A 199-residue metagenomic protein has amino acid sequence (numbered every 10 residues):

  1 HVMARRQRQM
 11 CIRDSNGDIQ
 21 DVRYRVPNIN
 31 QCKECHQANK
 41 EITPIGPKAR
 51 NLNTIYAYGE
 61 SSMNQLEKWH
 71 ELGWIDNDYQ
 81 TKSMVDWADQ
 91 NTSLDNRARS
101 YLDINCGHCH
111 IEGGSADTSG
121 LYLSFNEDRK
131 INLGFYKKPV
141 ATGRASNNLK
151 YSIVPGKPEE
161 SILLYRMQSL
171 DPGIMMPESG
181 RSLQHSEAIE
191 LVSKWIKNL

Functional and structural regions predicted by a protein language model:
H1-D14: Single conserved hydrophobic/aromatic residue that forms the stacking wall/gate of nucleotide- or nucleobase-binding
D18, C32-E34, N39, P47-Q65: Glycine- and acidic-residue-rich phosphate-binding/metal-coordinating active-site segment common to enzymes that handle
D18-R25, A88-D89, E178: Second-shell loop/turn segments in exported
V26-K33, A38-I42, A98-Y101: Short sequence/structural segments immediately N-terminal
Q31, N105, M175: The −1 position to Zn-ligating cysteines in a subset of zinc-ribbon hairpins
C32-E41, G107-S115, Q168: Detector for the c-type heme attachment site
I42-R50, G113-L121, M175-S179: Short, solvent-exposed loop/turn and secondary-structure capping segments
Y58-A98, H108-E112, Y122-I189, S193-L199: Electron-transfer interface patches adjacent to heme c in soluble/periplasmic c-type cytochromes and di-/multiheme
